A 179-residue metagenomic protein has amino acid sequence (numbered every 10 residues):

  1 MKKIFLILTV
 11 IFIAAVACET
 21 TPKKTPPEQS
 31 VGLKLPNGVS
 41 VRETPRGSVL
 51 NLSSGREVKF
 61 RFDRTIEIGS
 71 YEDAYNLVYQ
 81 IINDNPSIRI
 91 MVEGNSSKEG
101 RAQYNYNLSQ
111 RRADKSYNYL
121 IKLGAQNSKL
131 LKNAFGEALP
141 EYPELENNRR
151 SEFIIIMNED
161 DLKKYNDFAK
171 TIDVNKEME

Functional and structural regions predicted by a protein language model:
I4-I13: Sec-dependent N-terminal signal peptides
T9, T20, S96: Ser/Thr-centric signal marking residues that sit in or immediately flank functional binding/regulatory motifs
T9, V49-N51, N83, L123 (+1 more regions): Sterically constrained small-residue positions within well-ordered secondary structures of folded domains
A15-A17: C-terminal motif of bacterial Sec signal peptides marking the signal peptidase cleavage site
E19-I88, I156-E179: Periplasmic peptidoglycan-binding/tethering modules of Gram-negative envelope proteins
I90-N95: Glycine- and acidic-rich phosphate- and metal-coordinating loops
S96-A169: Periplasmic OmpA-like peptidoglycan-binding domain that tethers envelope proteins to the cell wall
